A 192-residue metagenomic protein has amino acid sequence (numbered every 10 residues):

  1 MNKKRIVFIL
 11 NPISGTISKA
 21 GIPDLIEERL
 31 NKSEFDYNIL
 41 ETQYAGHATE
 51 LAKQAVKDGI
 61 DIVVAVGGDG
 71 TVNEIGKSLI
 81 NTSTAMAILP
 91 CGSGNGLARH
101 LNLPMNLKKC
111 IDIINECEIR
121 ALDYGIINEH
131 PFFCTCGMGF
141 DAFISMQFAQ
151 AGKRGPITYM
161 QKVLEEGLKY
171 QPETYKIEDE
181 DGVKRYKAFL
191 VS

Functional and structural regions predicted by a protein language model:
M1-V63, V183: ATP/NTP phosphate-donor binding region
K3, S33, N81-A85, L89-S192: Catalytic core of DAGKc-family lipid kinases
P12, V66-G68, C91: Glycine-rich beta-strand-to-loop/alpha-helix junction loops that act as flexible
S14, V72, S93: Short, glycine/acidic-enriched loop or turn micro-motifs at the edges of active sites
I26, A48, I75, L97-A98 (+1 more regions): Hydrophobic packing residues within well-ordered alpha-helices of enzyme cores
G46-H47, G70, G139: Short alpha-helical
V66, N73, E116: Structural signature of FAD isoalloxazine-binding scaffolds in flavoprotein oxidoreductases
T71-T84: Short Gly/Thr/Asp-enriched flexible loops that form oxyanion-binding sites at enzyme active sites
